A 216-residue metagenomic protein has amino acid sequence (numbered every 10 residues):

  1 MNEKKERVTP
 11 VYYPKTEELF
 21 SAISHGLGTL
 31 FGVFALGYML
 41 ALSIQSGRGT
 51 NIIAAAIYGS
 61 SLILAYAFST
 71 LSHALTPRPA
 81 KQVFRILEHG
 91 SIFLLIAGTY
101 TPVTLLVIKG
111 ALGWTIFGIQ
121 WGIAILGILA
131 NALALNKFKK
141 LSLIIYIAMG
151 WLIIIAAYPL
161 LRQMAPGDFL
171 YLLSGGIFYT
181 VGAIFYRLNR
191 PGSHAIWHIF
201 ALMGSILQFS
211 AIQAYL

Functional and structural regions predicted by a protein language model:
M1-L216: Multi-pass alpha-helical transmembrane bundles in non-GPCR membrane proteins that perform intramembrane catalysis
